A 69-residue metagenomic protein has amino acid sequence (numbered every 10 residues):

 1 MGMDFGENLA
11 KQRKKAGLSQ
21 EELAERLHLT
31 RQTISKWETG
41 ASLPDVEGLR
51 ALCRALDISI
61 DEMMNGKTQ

Functional and structural regions predicted by a protein language model:
M1-D4: A detector for short, charged/polar N-terminal pre-domain segments
E7-R26: Short basic helix-loop element that most often maps to the first helix and adjoining turn of HTH DNA-binding modules
L9, L23-A24, I34-W37, M63: Conserved hydrophobic/aromatic packing and binding residues within compact polymer-binding modules
E21, Q32, S42, D61: Key DNA-contact positions within bacterial/archaeal DNA-binding proteins
E47-E62: DNA major-groove recognition helix of helix-turn-helix/homeodomain DNA-binding modules
M64-Q69: Short, charged recognition helix plus adjacent turn of helix-turn-helix-like nucleic-acid-binding domains
